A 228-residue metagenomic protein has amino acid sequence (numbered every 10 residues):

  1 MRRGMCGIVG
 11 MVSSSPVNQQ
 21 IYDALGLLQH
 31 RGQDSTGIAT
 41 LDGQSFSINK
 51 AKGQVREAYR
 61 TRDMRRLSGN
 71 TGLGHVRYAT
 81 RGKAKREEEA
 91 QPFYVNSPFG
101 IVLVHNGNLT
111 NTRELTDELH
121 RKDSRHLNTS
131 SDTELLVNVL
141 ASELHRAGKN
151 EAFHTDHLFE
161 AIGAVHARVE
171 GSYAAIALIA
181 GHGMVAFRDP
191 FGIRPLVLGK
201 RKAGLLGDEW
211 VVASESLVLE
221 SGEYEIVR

Functional and structural regions predicted by a protein language model:
M1-R228: Conserved short alpha-helical segments that host acidic/polar catalytic motifs at enzyme active sites
